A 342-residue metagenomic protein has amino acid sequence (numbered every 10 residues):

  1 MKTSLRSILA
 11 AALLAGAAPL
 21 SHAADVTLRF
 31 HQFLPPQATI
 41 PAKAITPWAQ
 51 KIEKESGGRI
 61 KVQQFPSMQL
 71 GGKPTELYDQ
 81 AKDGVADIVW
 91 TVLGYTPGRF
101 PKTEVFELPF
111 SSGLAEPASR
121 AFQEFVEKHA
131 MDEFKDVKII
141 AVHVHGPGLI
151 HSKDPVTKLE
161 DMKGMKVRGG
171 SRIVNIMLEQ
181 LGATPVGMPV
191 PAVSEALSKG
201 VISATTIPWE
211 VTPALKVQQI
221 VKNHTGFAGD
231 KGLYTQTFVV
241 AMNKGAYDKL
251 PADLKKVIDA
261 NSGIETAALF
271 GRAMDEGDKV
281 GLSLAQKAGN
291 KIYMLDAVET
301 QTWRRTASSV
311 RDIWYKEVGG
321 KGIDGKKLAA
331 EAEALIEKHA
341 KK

Functional and structural regions predicted by a protein language model:
M1-R6: Positively charged n-region of N-terminal signal peptides that target proteins for export
S7-A10, G226: Intrinsically disordered, low-complexity serine/threonine-rich segments
A10-A17: Bacterial N-terminal signal peptides
A18-A23: Sec/Tat signal peptide C-region and signal peptidase I cleavage site
A24-P117, D132-K342: N-terminal secretory/targeting leader peptides
R120-E127, D132: Signature of the catalytic double-stranded beta-helix
